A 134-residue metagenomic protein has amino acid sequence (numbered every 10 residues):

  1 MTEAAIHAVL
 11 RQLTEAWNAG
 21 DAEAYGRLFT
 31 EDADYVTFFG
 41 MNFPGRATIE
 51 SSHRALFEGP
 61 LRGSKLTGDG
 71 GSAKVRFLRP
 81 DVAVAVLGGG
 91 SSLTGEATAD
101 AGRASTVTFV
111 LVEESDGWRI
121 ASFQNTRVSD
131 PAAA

Functional and structural regions predicted by a protein language model:
M1-A4, A132-A134: Basic/polar N-terminal segments that are highly enriched at the extreme N-terminus, encompassing both cleavable
E3-A4, V9, A22-D81, L87-G88 (+1 more regions): A solvent-exposed, acidic/Ser-Thr-rich amphipathic alpha-helical stretch
L13, G20-D21: Short helix-adjacent coil turns
V36, S92-T94, V112: A generic structural motif
A73-K74, G89-S91, V107-V110: Hydrophobic alpha-helical segments of small multi-pass membrane proteins
S91-A101: Short, cysteine-centered beta-strand-loop-beta hairpins and adjacent loop/turn segments enriched in charged/polar
A104-A133: Short beta-strand edge/turn micro-motifs at domain boundaries
